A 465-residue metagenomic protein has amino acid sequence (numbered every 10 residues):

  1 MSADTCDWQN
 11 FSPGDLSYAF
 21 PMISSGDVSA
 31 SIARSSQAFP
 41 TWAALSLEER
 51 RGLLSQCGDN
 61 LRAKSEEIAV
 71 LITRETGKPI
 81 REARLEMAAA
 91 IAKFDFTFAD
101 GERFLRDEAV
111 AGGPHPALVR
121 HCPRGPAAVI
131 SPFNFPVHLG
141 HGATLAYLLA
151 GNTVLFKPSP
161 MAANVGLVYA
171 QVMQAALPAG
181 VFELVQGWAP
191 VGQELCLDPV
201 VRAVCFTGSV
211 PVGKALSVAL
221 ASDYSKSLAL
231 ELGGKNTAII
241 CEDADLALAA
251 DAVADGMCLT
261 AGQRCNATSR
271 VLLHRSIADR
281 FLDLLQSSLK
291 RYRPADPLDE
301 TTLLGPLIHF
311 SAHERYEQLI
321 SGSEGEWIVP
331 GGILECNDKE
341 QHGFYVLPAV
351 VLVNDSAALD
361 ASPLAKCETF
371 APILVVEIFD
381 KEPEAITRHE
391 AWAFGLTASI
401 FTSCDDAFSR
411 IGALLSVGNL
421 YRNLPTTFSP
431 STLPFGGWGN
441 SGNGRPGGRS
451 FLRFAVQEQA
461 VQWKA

Functional and structural regions predicted by a protein language model:
M1-H115: N-terminal Rossmann-like NAD(P)+-binding subdomain of aldehyde/semialdehyde dehydrogenases
S12-A19, V201, D338-Q341, Y345-A465: Conserved C-terminal structural/oligomerization subdomain of aldehyde/semialdehyde dehydrogenase
G14-L16, R50, I72, F94 (+9 more regions): Residue-level signal for inorganic ion chemistry
Y18-I23, A38-A44, V129, A238-C241 (+5 more regions): Short, well-ordered beta-strand elements within core beta-sheets of diverse protein domains
F39, A43, G58-S65, A69 (+17 more regions): Structural signal for hydrophobic packing residues in well-ordered secondary-structure cores of soluble enzyme domains
F94, G166-Y169, M173, L195 (+6 more regions): Hydrophobic packing residues within well-ordered alpha-helices of enzyme cores
R106-L248, F379: Rossmann-like NAD(P) dinucleotide-binding subdomain of oxidoreductase/dehydrogenase enzymes
P211-D360, R422: ALDH superfamily catalytic-core signature
